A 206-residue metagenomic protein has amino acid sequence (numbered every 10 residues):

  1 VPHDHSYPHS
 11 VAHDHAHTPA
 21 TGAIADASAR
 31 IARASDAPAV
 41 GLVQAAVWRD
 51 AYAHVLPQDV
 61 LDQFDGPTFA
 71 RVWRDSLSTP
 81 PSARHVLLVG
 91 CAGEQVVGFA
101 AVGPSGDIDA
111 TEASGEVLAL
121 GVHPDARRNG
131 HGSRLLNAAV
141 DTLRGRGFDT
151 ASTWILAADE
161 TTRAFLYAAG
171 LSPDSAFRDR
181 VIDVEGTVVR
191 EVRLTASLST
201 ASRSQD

Functional and structural regions predicted by a protein language model:
P2-H5, H13-H15, G22, I31-A34 (+6 more regions): Acetyl-CoA-dependent GNAT
D26-S28: Extreme N-terminal starter segment of soluble prokaryotic enzymes
V43, R146, A168-A169: Structural motif
H123-D125, N129, A157-A158: Active-site acidic-Proline motif in GNAT/NAT acetyltransferases
L135, D159-T162: Conserved short alpha-helix immediately C-terminal to the canonical SAM/SAH-binding motif I of Rossmann-like
L143-I155: Conserved GNAT acetyl-CoA-binding A-motif
S152-I155, R163, Y167-R193: Conserved catalytic-core motifs of GNAT/GCN5-like acyltransferases
